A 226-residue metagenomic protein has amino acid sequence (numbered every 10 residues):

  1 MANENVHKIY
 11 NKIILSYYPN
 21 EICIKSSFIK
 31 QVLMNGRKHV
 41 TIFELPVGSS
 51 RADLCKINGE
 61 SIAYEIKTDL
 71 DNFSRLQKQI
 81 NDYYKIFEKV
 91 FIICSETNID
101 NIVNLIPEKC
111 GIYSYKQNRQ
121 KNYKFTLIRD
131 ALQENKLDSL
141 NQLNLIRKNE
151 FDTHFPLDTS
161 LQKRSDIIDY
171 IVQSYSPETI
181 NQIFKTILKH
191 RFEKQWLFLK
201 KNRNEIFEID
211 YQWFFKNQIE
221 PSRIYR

Functional and structural regions predicted by a protein language model:
M1-Y18: Interdomain/boundary linker segments immediately adjacent to catalytic/signaling cores
S16-G59: Active-site metal-binding core of divalent-cation-utilizing nuclease and nuclease-like domains
S16-P19, K67-D71: Short coil/turn segments at secondary-structure boundaries
E44, Y115-N118: Conserved beta-strand termini and adjacent loop/short-helix elements that scaffold enzyme active sites in alpha/beta
L54-K56, E60-L70: Conserved catalytic cores of phosphodiester-cleaving nucleases, focusing on short active-site segments
L70-K116: Catalytic cores of nucleic-acid endonucleases
K121-F192, L199: A conserved mid-domain beta-alpha-beta active-site/ligand-binding segment of alpha/beta enzyme cores
S174, E178-R226: C-terminal, charge/polar-rich interaction regions
